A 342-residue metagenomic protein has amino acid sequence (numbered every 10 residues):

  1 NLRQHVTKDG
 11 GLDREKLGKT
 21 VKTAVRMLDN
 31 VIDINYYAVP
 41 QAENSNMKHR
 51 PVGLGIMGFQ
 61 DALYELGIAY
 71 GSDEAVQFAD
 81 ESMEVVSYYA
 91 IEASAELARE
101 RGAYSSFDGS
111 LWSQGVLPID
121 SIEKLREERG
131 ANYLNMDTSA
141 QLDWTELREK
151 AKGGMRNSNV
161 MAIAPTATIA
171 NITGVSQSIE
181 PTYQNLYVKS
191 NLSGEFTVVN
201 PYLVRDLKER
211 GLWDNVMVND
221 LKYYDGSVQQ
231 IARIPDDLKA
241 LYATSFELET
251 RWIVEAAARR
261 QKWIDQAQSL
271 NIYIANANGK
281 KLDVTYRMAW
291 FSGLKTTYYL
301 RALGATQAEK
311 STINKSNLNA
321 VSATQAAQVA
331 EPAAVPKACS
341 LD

Functional and structural regions predicted by a protein language model:
N1, M27-N30, D61-A62: Short, hydrophobic/amphipathic alpha-helical patches that form generic packing surfaces within helical domains
N1-E15, Y37-M47, Y64-D80, Q184-K189 (+2 more regions): Glycine- and acidic
T20-E43, M47, P51, A69-T166 (+3 more regions): Internal maturation/activation junctions in enzymes
V25-N35, D137-Q141, E149-Q325, L341-D342: Catalytic alpha/beta core of large soluble enzyme barrels
R50-E65, T168-N171: Contiguous, well-ordered alpha-helical segments that form the cores/surfaces of helical PPI scaffolds
Q60-Y64, A95, V204-K208: Amphipathic alpha-helical segments within well-ordered protein domains
S113-V116, I274, A327-A330: Acidic, glycine/proline-rich low-complexity segments that act as flexible tails and inter-domain linkers
E331-D342: Short acidic, low-complexity intrinsically disordered linear motifs used for protein-protein interactions
